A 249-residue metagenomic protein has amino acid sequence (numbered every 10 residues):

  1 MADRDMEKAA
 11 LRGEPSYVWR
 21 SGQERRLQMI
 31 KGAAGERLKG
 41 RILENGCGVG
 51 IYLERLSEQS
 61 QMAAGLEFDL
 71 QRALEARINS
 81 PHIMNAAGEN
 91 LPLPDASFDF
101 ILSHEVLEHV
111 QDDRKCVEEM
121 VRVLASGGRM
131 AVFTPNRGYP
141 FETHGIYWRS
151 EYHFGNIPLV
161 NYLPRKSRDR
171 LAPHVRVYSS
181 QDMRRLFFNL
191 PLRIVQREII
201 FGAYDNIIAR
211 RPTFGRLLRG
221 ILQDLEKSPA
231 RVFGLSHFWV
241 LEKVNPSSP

Functional and structural regions predicted by a protein language model:
M1-P94, F100-H104, V117, V177 (+4 more regions): Conserved N-terminal segment of class I S-adenosyl-L-methionine
K8, G13-S21, I51, Q111-E119 (+1 more regions): S-adenosyl-L-methionine-dependent methyltransferase catalytic module, highlighting the catalytic core
R41, G127-R129: Short glycine-centered segments of the SAM/dcSAM-binding site in methyltransferase folds
E105-H109: Short catalytic micro-motifs in class I SAM-dependent methyltransferases
